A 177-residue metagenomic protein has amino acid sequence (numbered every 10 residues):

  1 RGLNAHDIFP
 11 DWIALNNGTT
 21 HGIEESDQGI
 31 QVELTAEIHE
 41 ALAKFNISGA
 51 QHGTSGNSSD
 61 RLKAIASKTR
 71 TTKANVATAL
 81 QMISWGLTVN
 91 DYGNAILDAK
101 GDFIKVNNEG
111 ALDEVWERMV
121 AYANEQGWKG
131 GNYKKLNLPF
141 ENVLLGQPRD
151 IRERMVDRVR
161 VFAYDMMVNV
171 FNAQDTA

Functional and structural regions predicted by a protein language model:
R1-F45, K68: Alpha/beta enzyme core
D11-L15, I47-H52, T72-V76: Hydrophobic faces of well-ordered beta-strands that scaffold small-molecule active sites in alpha/beta enzyme cores
N17-H21, K68-T88: Glycine-rich phosphate-binding active-site loops on the catalytic face of alpha/beta enzymes
E24-H39, S58-L62, I83-Y92: Active-site-adjacent beta->alpha loops and helix N-cap segments on the catalytic face of soluble alpha/beta enzymes
S55-T71: Catalytic cores of alpha/beta
S84-K105, V156-F171: C-terminal helical cap(s) of enzyme catalytic domains, especially alpha/beta-barrels
T88-E125, K129-K134: A hydrophobic, small-residue-rich beta->alpha segment in the mid-to-C-terminal subdomain of diverse proteins
V120-A177: C-terminal extensions of enzymes
